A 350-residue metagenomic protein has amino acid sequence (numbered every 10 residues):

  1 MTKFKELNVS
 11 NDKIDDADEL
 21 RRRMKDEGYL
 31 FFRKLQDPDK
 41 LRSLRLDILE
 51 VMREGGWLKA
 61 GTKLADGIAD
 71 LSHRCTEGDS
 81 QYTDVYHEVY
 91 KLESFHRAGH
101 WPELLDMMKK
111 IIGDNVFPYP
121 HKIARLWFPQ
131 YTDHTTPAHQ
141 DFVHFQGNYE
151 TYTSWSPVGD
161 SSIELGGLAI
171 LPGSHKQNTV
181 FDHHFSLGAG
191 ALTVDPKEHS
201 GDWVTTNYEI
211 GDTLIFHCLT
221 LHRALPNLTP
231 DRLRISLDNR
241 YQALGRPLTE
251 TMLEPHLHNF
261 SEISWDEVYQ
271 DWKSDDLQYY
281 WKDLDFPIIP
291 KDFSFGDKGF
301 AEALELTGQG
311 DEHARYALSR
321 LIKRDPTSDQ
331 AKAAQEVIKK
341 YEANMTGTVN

Functional and structural regions predicted by a protein language model:
M1-E27, R33-A138, H144-F145: Non-heme Fe(II)-dependent double-stranded beta-helix
T2-K5, R22, I163-R223: Double-stranded beta-helix
T2-S10, L58, T220-R324, E336 (+1 more regions): Non-heme Fe(II)/2-oxoglutarate
Q36-P38, A124-L126, V143, S161-I163 (+3 more regions): Short, solvent-exposed loop/turn segments at secondary-structure junctions
D114-F117, Q140-G147, V158-G167, L171-T179: Active-site region of the double-stranded beta-helix
Q146-I163, I210, I215, R240-A243: Short, conserved beta-strand element in jelly-roll/cupin
P326-D329: Short coil turns that delineate tetratricopeptide repeat
K332-A334: Alpha-solenoid helical repeat scaffolds
